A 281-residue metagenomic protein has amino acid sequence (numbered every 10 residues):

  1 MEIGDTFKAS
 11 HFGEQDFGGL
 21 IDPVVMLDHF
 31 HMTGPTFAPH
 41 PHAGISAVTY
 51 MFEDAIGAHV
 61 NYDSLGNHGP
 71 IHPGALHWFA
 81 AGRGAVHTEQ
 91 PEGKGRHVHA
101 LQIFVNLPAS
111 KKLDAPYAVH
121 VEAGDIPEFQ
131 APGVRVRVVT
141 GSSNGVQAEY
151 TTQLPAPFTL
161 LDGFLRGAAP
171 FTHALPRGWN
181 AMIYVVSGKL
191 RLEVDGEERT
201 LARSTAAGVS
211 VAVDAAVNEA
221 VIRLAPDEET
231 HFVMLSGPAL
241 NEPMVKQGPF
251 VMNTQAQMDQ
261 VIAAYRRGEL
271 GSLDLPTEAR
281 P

Functional and structural regions predicted by a protein language model:
M1-P281: Jelly-roll (double-stranded beta-helix
